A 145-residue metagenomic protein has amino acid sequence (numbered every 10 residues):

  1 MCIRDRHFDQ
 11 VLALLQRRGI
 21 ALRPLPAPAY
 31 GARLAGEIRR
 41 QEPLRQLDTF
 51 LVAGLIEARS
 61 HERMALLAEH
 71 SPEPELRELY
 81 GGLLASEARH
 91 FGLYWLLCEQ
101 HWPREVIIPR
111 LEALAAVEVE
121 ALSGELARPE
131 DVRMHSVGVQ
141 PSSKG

Functional and structural regions predicted by a protein language model:
R4-G145: Non-heme di-metal
